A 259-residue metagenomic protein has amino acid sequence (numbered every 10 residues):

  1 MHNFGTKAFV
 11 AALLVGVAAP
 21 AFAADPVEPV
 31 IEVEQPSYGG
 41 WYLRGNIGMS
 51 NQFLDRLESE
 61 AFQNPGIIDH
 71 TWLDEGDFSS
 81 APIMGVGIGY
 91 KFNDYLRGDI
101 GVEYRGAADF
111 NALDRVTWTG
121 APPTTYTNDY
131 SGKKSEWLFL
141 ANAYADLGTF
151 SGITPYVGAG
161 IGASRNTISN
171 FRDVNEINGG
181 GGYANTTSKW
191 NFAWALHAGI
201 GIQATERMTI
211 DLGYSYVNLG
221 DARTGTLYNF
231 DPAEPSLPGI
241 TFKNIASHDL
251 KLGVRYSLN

Functional and structural regions predicted by a protein language model:
M1-F9: Bacterial N-terminal signal peptides that target proteins for export
V10-A18: Bacterial N-terminal signal peptides
A21-G45, Q52-L57, A61, N259: Outer-membrane beta-barrel biogenesis signature
Y42, N244-N259: Outer-membrane beta-barrel "beta-signal"
G45-M49, V86-Y90, V102, A141-A145 (+4 more regions): Residues on the lipid-exposed face of transmembrane beta-strands in outer-membrane beta-barrel proteins
Q52-S79, Y104-L138, A163-N191, L219-D249: Extracellular/periplasm-exposed beta-strand and loop segments of Gram-negative cell-envelope proteins, dominated by
Y95-G98, S151-I153, I202-I210: Repeated loop/turn-to-beta-strand initiation elements of outer-membrane beta-barrel proteins
